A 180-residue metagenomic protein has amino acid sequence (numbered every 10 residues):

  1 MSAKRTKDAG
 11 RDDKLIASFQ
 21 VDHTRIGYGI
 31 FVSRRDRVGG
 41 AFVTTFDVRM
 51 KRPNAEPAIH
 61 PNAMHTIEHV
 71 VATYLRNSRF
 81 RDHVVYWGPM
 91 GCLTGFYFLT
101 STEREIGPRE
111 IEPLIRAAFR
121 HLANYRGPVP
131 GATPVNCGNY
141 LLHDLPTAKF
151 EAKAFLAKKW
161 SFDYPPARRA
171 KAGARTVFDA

Functional and structural regions predicted by a protein language model:
M1-L75: His/Glu-rich zincin catalytic helix
S2-K7, A174-A180: Long, compositionally biased intrinsically disordered regions
R25-G27, Y86, N136, K171: Intrinsically disordered, low-complexity segments enriched in small/polar residues
P53-R109: M16/MPP (pitrilysin/insulinase) zinc-metallopeptidase core fold and M16-derived inactive scaffolds
Y74, T133-P134, R175-F178: A domain-level signal for the structural core that forms small-molecule/cofactor-binding pockets and catalytic centers
G88-S161: Active-site-adjacent, His/Asp/Glu-enriched structural segments that form or flank metal-binding and acid/base networks
F150-F178: Long, charge-rich alpha-helical interaction segments
